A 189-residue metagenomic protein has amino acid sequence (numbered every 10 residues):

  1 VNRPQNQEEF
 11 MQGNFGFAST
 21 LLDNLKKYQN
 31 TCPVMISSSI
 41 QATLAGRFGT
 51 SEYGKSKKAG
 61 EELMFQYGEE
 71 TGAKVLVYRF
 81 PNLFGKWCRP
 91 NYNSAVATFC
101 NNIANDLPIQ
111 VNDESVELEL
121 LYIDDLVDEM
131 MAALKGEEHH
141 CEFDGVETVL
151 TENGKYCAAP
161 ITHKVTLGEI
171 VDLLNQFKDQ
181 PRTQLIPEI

Functional and structural regions predicted by a protein language model:
V1, V34-I40, Y78-F80: SDR active-site strand-loop-helix element
V1-F15, T20, K26, Q41-F48: NAD(P)H-binding glycine-rich loop region in Rossmannoid oxidoreductase-like domains and their noncatalytic homologs
M11-F15, T50-K58, R89-N93, L120: Short-chain dehydrogenase/reductase
S37-G46, E52, L83-W87: Conserved catalytic-site region of short-chain dehydrogenase/reductase
F48-P81, S94-N105: Active-site Tyr-X1-5-Lys
P81-N82, N101-L121, C141, L150-A159: A conserved pocket-lining segment of Rossmann-fold NAD(P)-dependent short-chain dehydrogenase/reductase
P90-T98, S115-G136, T166-E169, L173: Substrate-positioning beta->alpha
A132-I189: Mid/C-terminal beta-alpha module of Rossmann-like enzyme folds, strongest in SDR-family dehydrogenases/epimerases
